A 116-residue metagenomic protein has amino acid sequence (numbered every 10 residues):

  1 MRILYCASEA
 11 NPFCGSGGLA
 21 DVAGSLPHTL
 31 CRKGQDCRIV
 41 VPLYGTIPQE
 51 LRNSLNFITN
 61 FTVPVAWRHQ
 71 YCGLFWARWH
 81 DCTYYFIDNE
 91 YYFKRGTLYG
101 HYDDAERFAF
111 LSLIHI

Functional and structural regions predicted by a protein language model:
M1-G73: N-terminal subdomain of nucleotide-sugar transferases
R32, T83-Y85, Y92-Y99, D103 (+1 more regions): Carbohydrate transferase catalytic cores enriched for Leloir-type hexosyltransferases
R68-Y91, R95-G96: Core domains of carbohydrate- and sulfate-ester-processing enzymes
I114-I116: Conserved small/polar residues in nucleotide/adenosyl-binding loops
